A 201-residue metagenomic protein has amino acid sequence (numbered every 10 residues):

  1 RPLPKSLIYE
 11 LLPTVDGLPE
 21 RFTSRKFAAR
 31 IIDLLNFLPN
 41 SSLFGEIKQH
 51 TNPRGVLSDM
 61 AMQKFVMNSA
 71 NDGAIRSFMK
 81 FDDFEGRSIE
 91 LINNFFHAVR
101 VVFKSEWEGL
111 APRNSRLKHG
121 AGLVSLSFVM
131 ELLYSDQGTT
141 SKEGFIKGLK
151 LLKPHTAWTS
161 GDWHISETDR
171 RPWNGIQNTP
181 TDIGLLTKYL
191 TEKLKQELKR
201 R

Functional and structural regions predicted by a protein language model:
R1-D169, N174: Solvent-exposed functional surfaces
S166-R201: Acidic, carboxylate-rich catalytic segments that either coordinate divalent cations
